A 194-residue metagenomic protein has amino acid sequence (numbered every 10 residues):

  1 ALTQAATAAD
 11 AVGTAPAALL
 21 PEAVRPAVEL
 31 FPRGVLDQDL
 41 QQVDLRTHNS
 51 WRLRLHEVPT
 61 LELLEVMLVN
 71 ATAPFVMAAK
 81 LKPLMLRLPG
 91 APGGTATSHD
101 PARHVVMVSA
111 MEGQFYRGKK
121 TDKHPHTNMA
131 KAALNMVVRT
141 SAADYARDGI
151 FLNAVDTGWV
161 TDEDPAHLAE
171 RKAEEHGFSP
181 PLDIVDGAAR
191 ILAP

Functional and structural regions predicted by a protein language model:
A1, L45-T47, A91-Y116, F151-D156: Structural signature of the Rossmann-like NAD(P)-dependent dehydrogenase/reductase core
L2-F31, E170-P194: C-terminal helical subdomain
V43-T47, W51-L55, E62-L63: Substrate-binding pocket helix/loop in short-chain dehydrogenase/reductase
V66, M77-L81, V137-V138: Hydrophobic positions on the long internal alpha-helix of Rossmann-like NAD(P)-dependent oxidoreductase domains
F75, A132-R139, A143, A189-L192: Conserved active-site helix of classical SDR/Rossmann-fold NAD(P)-dependent CH-OH oxidoreductases
A78, H126, A130: Active-site helix of classical SDR
P125, A142-A143, R147-P194: SDR active-site lid
